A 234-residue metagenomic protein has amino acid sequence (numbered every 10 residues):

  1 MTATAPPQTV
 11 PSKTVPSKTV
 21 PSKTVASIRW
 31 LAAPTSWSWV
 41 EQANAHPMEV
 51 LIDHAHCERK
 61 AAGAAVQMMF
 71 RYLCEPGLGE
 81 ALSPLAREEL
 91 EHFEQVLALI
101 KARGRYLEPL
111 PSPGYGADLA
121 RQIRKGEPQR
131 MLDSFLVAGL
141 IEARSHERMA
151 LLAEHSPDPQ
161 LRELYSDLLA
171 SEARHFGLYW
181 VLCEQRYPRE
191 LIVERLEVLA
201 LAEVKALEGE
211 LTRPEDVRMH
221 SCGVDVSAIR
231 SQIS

Functional and structural regions predicted by a protein language model:
T2-T9, K13, K18-S234: Non-heme di-metal
